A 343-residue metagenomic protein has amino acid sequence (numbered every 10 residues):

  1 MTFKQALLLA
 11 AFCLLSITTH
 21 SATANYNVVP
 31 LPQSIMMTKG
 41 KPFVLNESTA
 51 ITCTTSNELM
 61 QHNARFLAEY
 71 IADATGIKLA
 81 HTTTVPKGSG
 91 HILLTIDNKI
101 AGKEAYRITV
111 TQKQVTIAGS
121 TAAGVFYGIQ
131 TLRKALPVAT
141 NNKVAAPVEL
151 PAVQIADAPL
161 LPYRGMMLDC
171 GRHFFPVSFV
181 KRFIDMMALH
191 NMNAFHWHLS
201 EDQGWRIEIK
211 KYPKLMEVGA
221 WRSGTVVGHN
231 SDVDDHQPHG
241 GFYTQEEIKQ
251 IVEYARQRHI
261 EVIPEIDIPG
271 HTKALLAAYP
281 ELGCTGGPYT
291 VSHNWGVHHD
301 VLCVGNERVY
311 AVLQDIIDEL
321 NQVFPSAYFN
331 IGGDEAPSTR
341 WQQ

Functional and structural regions predicted by a protein language model:
M1-Y26: Bacterial Sec-dependent N-terminal signal peptides
A11-C13, N306, Q343: Polar helix-capping/helix-linker motif
A22-L161: Contiguous, structured surface segment used for ligand recognition
E47, H293-V297, Q343: Short acidic (Asp/Glu) and glycine-rich catalytic loops that position anionic groups and cofactors
T83, L94-I96, L199-E201, I266-I268 (+1 more regions): A general secondary-structure junction signal
A101-F329: Feature activates predominantly on carbohydrate-active enzymes
D334-Q343: N-terminal leader/propeptide and maturation segments of large enzyme subunits in energy/redox metabolism and hydrolases
